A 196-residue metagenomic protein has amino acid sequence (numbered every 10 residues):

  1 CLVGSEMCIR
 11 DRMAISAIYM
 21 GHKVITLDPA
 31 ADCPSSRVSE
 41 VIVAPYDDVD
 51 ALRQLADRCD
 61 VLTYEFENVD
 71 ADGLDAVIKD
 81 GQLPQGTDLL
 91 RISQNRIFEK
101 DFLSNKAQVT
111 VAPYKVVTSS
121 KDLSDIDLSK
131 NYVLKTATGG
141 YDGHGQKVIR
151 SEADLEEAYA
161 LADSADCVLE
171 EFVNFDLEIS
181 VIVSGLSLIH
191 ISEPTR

Functional and structural regions predicted by a protein language model:
C1-V3, M7-C8, H190-T195: Short, small-residue-biased leader/transition segments that mark boundaries at the very start of proteins
L2-S5, P84, T138-G143: Short glycine/serine/threonine-biased micro-segments
G4-Q94, F98-D101: ATP-binding N-terminal substructure of ATP-dependent carboxylate-amine bond-forming enzymes
I92-S180, S184-S192, R196: Active-site nucleotide/adenylate-binding loops and adjacent lid/helix of ATP-dependent enzymes
